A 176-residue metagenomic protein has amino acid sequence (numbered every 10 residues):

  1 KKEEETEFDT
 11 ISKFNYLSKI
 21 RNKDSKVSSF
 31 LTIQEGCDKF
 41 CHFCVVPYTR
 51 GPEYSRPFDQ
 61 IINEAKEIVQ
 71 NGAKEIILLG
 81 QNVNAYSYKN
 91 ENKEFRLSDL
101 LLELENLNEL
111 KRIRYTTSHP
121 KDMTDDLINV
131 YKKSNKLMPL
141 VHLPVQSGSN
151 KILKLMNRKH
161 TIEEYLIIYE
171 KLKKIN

Functional and structural regions predicted by a protein language model:
K1-Y86, L137, I162-E170, K174: Proteins enriched for Cys/Gly/acidic motifs involved in redox and nucleic-acid/cofactor modification
Q70-N176: Conserved SAM/AdoMet-binding glycine-rich loop
